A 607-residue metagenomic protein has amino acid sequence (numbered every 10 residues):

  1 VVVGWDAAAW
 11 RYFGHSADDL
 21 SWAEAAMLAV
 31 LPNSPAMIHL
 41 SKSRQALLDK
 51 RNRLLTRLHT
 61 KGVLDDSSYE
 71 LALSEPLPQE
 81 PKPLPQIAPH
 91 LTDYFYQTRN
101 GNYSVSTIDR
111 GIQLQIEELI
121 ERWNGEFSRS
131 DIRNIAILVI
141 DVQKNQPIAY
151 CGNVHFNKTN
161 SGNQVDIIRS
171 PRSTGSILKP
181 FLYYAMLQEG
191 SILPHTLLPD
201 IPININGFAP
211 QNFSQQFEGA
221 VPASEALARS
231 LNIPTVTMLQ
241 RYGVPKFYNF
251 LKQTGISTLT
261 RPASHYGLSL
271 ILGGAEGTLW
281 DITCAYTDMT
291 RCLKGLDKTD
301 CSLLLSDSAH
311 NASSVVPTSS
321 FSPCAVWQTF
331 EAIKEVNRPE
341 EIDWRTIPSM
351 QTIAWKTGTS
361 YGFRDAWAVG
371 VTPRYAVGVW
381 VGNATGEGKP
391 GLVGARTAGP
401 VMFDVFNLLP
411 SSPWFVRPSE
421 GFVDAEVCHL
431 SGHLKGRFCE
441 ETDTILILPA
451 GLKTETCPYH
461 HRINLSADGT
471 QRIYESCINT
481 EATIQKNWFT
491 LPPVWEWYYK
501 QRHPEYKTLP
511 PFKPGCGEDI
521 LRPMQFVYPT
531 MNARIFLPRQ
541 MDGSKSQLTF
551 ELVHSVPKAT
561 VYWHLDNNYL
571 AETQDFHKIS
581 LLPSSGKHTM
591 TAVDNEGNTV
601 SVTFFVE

Functional and structural regions predicted by a protein language model:
V1-E118, P147, C151, Q211-F213 (+5 more regions): Non-catalytic, structured segments within soluble enzyme domains
V3-D6, D65-S68, S161-Q164, L187-I205 (+2 more regions): Short, well-structured active-site flanking segments
D18, P81-Q97, I192-F247, D307-E335 (+1 more regions): Conserved catalytic neighborhood of penicillin-recognizing serine enzymes
S21, I108-D141, S224-L227, Q240: Beta-lactamase-like hydrolase cores
L47, P76-L77, I256-C324, A354-G362 (+2 more regions): Active-site-proximal helix/loop microenvironment of the serine DD-peptidase/beta-lactamase transpeptidase fold
L58, I116, N145, V165-L198 (+6 more regions): Active-site SXXK
I135-R172, S176, F181-A185, M289-G295 (+3 more regions): Active-site beta-strand/loop architecture of penicillin-binding DD-peptidases
N206, S314-V315, I353-E607: Soluble, non-transmembrane domains of envelope/secretory-pathway proteins that act on or interact with carbohydrate
